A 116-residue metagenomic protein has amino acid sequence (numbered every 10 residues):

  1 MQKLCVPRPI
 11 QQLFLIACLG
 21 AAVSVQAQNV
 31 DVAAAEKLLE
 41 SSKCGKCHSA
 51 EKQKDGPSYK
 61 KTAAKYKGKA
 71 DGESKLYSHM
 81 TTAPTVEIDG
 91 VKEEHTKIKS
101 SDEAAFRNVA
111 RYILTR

Functional and structural regions predicted by a protein language model:
Q2-F14: Bacterial N-terminal signal peptides that target proteins for export
A17-A21: Repetitive helical segments and hydrophobic/amphipathic motifs
V23-A27: Sec/Tat signal peptide C-region and signal peptidase I cleavage site
V30-A50: Sequence/structural segment immediately N-terminal to covalent heme-attachment motifs in c-type and related
K46, D55-Y66, H79-A110: Axial heme c-ligation environment in periplasmic c-type cytochrome domains
H48, I113-L114: Protein kinase-like catalytic domain
K52-K54, R116: Solvent-exposed loop/turn segments at secondary-structure junctions within structured extracellular/periplasmic domains
